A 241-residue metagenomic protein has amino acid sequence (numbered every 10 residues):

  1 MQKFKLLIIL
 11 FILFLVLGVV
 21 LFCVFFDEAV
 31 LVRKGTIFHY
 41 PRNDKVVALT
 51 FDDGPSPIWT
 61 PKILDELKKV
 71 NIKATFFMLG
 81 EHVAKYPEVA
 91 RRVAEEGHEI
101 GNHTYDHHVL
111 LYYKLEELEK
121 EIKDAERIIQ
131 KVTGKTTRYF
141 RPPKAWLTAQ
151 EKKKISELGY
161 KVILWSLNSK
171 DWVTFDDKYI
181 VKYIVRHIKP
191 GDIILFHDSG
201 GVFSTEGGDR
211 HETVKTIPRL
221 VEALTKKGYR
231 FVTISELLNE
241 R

Functional and structural regions predicted by a protein language model:
M1-F4: N-terminal Lys/Arg-rich, disordered targeting/topogenic segments
L7-V24: Hydrophobic membrane-insertion alpha-helices, especially the h-region of bacterial N-terminal signal peptides
F26-L111, E117, E121, R127-I128 (+3 more regions): Active-site beta->alpha N-cap acidic-glycine motif
K34-N43, K69-V70, A84, G207-R241: C-terminal domain-boundary segment and adjacent tail
L64-K73, E99, L115-W146, K153-K161 (+2 more regions): CE4/NodB-like, metal-dependent polysaccharide N-deacetylase domain that modifies extracellular/periplasmic N-acetylated
H108-Y113, V202-G207: A short acidic, helix-capping loop that chelates divalent metal ions and anchors anionic groups
W146, K152-H187, Y229-E236, E240: His/Asp/Glu-enriched short active-site or ligand-binding loop at hydrolase and phosphoryl-transfer sites
